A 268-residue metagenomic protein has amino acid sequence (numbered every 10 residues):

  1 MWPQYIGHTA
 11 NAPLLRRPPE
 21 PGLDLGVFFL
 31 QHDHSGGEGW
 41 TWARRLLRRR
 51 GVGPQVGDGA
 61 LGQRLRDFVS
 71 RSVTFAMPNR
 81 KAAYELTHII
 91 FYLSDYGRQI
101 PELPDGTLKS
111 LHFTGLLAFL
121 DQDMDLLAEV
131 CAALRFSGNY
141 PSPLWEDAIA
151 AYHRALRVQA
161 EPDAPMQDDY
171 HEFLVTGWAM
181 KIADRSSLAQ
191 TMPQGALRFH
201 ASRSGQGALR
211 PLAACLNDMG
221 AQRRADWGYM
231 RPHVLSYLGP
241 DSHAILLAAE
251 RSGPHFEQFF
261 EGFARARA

Functional and structural regions predicted by a protein language model:
M1-V158: Eukaryote-skewed repeat-based solenoidal scaffolds used as protein-protein interaction platforms, primarily
Q31, S142-A268: Terminal, non-catalytic domain-edge segments
